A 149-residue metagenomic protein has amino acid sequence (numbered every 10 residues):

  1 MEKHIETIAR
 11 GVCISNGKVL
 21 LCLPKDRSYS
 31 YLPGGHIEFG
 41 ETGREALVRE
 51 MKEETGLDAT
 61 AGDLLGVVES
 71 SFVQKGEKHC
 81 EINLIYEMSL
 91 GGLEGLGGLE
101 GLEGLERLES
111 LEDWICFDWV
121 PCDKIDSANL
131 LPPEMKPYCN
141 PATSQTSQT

Functional and structural regions predicted by a protein language model:
M1-V19, E87: Conserved N-terminal beta-strand and adjoining loop/helix that marks the start of the Nudix/MutT-like hydrolase domain
K3-I5, G76-I82, L111-W114: A generic structural micro-feature
E6, I14, L32, A59 (+1 more regions): Short connector loops at helix/strand junctions that flank enzyme active sites, especially segments positioning acidic
S15-E53: Conserved Nudix-box catalytic region and its N-terminal flanking loop in Nudix hydrolases and closely related
G17-V19, R27-S28, E38, V67-S71 (+1 more regions): Short, charged/polar surface micro-motifs in flexible loops or helix N-caps
D58-V67: A short coil-to-beta-strand element that immediately follows conserved catalytic motifs
F72-G104, D118, A142: Active-site-adjacent beta-strand/loop module that shapes the phosphate/pyrophosphate-binding cleft
E87, R107-A142: NUDIX/MutT-family hydrolases
